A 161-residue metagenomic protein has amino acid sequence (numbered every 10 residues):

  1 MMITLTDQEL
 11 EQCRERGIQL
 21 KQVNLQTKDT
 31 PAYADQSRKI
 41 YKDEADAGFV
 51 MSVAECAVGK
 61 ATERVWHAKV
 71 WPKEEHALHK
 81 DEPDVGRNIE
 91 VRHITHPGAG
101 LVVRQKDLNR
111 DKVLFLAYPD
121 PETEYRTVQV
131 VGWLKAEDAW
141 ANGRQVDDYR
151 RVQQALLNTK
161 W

Functional and structural regions predicted by a protein language model:
M1-V85, R92-W161: Nucleic-acid endonuclease domains
